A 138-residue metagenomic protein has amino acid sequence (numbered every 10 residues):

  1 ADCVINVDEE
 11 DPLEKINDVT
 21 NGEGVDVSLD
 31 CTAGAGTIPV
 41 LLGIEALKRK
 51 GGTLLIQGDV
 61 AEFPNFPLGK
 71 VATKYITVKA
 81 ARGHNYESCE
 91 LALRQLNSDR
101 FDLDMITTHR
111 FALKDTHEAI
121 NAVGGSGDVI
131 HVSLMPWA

Functional and structural regions predicted by a protein language model:
A1-L42: Adenosine-nucleotide cofactor-binding segment
E9, A33, D59-A61, G83 (+1 more regions): Short, ordered loop/turn segments at secondary-structure junctions
D11, L41-I44, N85-A138: C-terminal hydrophobic helical "lid"/dimerization subdomain of Rossmann-like NAD(P)H-dependent oxidoreductases
N17, V40-I44, F66-G69, L91: Short amphipathic alpha-helical segments
L47-K50: Helix-to-beta-strand junctions that scaffold the AdoMet/dcAdoMet cofactor pocket in Class I SAM-dependent enzymes
G52-Q57: Conserved beta-strand signature within the Rossmann-like core of class I S-adenosyl-L-methionine
G58-Y75, E87-A92: Rossmann-fold NAD(P)-binding glycine/threonine-rich loop
